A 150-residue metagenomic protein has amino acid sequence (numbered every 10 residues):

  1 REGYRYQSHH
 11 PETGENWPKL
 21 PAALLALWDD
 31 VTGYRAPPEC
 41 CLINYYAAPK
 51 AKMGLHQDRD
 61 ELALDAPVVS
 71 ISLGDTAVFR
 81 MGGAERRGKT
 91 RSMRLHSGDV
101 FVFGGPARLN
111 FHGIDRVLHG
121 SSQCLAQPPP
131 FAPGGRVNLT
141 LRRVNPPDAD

Functional and structural regions predicted by a protein language model:
R1-D150: Non-heme Fe(II) oxygenase metal-center motifs and adjacent flexible, charged/small-residue loops
